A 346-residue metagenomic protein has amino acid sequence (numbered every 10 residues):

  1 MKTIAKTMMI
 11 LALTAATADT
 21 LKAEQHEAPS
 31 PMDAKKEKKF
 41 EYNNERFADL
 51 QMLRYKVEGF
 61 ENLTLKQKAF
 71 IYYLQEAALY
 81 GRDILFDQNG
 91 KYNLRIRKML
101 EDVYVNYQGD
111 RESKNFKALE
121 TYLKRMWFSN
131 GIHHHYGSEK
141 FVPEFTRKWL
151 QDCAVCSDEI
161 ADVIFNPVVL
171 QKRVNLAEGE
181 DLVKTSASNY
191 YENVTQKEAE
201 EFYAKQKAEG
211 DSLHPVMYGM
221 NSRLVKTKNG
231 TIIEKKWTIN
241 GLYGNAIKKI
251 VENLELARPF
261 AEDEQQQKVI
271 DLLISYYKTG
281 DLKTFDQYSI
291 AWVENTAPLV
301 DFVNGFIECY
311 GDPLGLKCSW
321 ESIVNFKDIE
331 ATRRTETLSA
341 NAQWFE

Functional and structural regions predicted by a protein language model:
K2-I10: Sec-dependent signal peptide recognition, specifically the positively charged N-region followed immediately by
E24-K36, Q266: Cleaved targeting-peptide boundary
E37-M99: N-terminal-proximal low-complexity accessory segments that begin disordered and transition into the first
E45-F70, L176, E180-E346: Fold-level signature of zinc-dependent metallopeptidase catalytic domains
N93-L100, F116-M126, I247, V251-L254 (+1 more regions): Short amphipathic alpha-helical coiled-coil/interface segments
R111-I232: Auxiliary tRNA-acceptor-end handling modules of aminoacyl-tRNA synthetases
